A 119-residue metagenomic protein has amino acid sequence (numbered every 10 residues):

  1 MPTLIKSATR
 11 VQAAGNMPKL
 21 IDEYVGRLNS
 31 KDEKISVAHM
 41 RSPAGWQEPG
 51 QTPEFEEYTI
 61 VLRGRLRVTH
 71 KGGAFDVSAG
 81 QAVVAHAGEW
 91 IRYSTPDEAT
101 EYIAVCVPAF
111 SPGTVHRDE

Functional and structural regions predicted by a protein language model:
M1-K34, R41, P49, T114-E119: A short, N-terminal "cap"/entry segment at the start of jelly-roll beta-barrel domains of the cupin/DSBH fold
L28-S36, P43-I60, K71: A short beta-loop-beta micro-motif enriched in histidine and acidic residues
K31, A87-P112: Ligand-binding loop in jelly-roll beta-barrel domains
A38-M40, Q81, I91: Hydrophobic/aromatic beta-strand elements that line small-molecule binding cavities or substrate pockets in beta-rich
L62-R63, A79: A cytosolic small-molecule/anion-sensing beta-strand core signal
R65-R67, A74, W90, A99: Structural motif
G72-G88: Short acidic-glycine-tyrosine-enriched beta hairpin
